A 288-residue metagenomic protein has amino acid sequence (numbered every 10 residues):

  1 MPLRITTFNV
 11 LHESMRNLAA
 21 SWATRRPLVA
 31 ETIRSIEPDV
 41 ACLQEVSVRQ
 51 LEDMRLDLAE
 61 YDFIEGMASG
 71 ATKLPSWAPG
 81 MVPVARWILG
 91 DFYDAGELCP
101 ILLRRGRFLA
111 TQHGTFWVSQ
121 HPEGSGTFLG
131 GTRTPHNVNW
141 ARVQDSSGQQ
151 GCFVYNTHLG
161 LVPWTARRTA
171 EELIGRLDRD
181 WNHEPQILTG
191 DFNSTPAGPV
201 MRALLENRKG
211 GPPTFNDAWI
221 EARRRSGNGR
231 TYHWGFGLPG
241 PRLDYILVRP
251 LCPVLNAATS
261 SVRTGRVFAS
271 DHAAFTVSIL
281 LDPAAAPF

Functional and structural regions predicted by a protein language model:
P2-R16, T111-F116, W140-R142, Q150-G160: Active-site-proximal beta-strand elements of phosphoester/diester hydrolases
R4-V10, V29-R55, L102, A141 (+6 more regions): Active-site beta-strand/loop signature of hydrolases that rely on acidic residues for catalysis
T7-P27, S119-T132, G160: Acidic/histidine-rich helix-loop elements that form or flank divalent-metal/phosphate-binding sites at the catalytic
E13-N17, K73-P75, E123-G124, S226-R230: A short acidic, helix-capping loop that chelates divalent metal ions and anchors anionic groups
S21-V29, V46, D94, T132-H136 (+5 more regions): Soluble or luminal CAZymes and related metallo-dependent hydrolases
V40, V46-G151: Structured beta-strand-rich core segments of catalytic domains in phosphoester-bond hydrolases
R107, R142, P163-W164, G175-I187 (+1 more regions): Metal-dependent phosphoester-hydrolase catalytic domains
G114-E123, H158-V162, S260-V267: Short, solvent-exposed aromatic-acidic interface loops
